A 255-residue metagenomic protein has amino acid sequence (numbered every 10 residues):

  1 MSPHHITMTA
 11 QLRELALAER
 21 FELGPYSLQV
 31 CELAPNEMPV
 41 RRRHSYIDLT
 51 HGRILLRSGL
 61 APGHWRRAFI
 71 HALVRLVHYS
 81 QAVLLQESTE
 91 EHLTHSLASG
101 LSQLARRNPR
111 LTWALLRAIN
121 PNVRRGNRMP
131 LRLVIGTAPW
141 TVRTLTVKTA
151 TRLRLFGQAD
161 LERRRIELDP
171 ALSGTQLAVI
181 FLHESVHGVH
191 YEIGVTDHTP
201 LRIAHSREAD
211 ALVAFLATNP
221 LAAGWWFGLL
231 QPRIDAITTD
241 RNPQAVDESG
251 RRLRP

Functional and structural regions predicted by a protein language model:
S2-H64, S80-Q176, E192-P255: Metalloprotease/metallohydrolase-associated module, dominated by Zn2+-dependent proteases
R67-Y79, V179-Y191: Active-site recognition of the HExxH zinc-binding catalytic motif
